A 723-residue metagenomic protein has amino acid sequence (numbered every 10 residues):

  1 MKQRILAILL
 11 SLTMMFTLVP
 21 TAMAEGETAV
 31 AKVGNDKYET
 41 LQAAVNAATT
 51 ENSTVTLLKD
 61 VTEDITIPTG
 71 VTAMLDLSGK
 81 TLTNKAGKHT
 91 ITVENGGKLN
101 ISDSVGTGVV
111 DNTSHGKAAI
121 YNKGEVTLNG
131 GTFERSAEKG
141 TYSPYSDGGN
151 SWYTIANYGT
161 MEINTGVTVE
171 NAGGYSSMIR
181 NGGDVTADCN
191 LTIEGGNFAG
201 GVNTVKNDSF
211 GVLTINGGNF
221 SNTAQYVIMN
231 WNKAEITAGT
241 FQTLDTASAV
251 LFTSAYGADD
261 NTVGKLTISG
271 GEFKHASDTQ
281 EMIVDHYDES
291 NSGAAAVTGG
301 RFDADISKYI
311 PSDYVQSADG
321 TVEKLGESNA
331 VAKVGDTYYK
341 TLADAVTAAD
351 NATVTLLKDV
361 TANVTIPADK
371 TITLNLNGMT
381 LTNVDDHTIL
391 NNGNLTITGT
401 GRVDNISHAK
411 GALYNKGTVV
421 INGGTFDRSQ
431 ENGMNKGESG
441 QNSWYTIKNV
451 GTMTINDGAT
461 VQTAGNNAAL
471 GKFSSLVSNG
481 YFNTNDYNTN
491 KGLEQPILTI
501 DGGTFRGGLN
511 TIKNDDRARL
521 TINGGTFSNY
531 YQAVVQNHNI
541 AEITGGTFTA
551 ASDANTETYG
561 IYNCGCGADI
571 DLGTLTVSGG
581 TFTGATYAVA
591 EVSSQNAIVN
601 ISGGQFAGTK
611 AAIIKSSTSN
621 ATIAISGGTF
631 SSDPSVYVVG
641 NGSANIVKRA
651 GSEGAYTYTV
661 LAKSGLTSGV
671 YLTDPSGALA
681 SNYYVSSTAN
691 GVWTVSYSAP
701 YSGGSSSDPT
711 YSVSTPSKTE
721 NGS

Functional and structural regions predicted by a protein language model:
M1-L9: Positively charged n-region of N-terminal signal peptides that target proteins for export
L9-T17: Bacterial N-terminal signal peptides
F16-A29: Sec-dependent signal peptide cleavage junction
E27-L58, T62, S328-L357, D674-G677 (+2 more regions): Acidic Gly/Asp/Thr-rich repetitive segments characteristic of extracellular carbohydrate-active and adhesion proteins
S53-G87, G174, T353-V384, A585: N-terminal extracellular ligand-recognition/capping segment immediately after the signal peptide
T66-D76, I91-D111, A118-E138, G148-A172 (+18 more regions): Surface-exposed loop/turn motifs in large extracellular/passenger domains
A304-S307, V670-S686, D708, S723: Surface-exposed interfaces of beta-sheet-rich extracellular modules
Y697-S723: Secondary-structure capping and domain/repeat boundary segments
